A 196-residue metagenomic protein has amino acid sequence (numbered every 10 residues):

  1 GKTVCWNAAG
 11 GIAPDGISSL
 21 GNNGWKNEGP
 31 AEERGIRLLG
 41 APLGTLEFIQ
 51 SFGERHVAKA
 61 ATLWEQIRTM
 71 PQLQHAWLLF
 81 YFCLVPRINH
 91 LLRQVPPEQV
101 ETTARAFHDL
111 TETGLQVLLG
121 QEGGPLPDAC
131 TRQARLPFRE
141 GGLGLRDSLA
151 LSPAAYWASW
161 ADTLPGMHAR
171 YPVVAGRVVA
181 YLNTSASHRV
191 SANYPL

Functional and structural regions predicted by a protein language model:
G1-L196: Nucleic-acid-interacting cores, centered on viral/eukaryotic replication and modification enzymes
